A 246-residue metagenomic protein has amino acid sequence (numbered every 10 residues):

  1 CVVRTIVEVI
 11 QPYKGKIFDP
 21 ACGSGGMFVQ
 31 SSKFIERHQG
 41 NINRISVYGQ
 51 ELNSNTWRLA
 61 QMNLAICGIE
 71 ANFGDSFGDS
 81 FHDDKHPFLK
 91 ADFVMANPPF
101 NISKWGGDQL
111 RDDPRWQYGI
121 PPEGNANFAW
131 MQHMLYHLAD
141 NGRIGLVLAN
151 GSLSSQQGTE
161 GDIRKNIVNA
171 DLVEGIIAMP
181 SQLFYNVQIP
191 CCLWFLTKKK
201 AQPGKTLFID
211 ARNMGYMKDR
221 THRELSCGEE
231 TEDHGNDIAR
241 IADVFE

Functional and structural regions predicted by a protein language model:
C1-A96, N101-W105, L110-Q117, F128-A129 (+3 more regions): Conserved S-adenosyl-L-methionine
D84, F88-E246: A conserved structural/catalytic subdomain of Rossmann-like adenosyl-cofactor enzymes
